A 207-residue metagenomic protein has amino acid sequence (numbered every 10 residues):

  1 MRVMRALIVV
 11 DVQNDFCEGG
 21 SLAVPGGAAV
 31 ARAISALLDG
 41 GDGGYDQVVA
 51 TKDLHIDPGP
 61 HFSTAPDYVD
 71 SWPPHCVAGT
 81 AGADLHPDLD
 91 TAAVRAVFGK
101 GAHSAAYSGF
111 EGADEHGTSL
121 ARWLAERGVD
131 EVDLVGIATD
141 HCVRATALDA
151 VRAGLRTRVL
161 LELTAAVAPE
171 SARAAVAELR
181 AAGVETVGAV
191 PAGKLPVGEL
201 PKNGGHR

Functional and structural regions predicted by a protein language model:
R2-L7: Extreme N-terminal starter segment of soluble prokaryotic enzymes
V10, D53, K100, I137-T139 (+1 more regions): Cofactor-binding loop segments of dinucleotide-utilizing enzymes, especially the Rossmann-like FAD- and NAD(P)+-binding
N14, I56, A165: Short, glycine/acidic-enriched loop or turn micro-motifs at the edges of active sites
C17-G26: Acidic/histidine-rich helix-loop elements that form or flank divalent-metal/phosphate-binding sites at the catalytic
R32-E131: Active-site alpha/beta core segments
L37-L38, H141-R152: Histidine-anchored nucleotide/phosphate-binding helix
P73-P74, D84-A96, E170-P196, G204-R207: Structural recognition of alpha->loop->beta junctions
D133-G136, R156-P169: A short glycine-rich beta-strand->turn/loop micro-motif centered on a GG-aromatic cluster
